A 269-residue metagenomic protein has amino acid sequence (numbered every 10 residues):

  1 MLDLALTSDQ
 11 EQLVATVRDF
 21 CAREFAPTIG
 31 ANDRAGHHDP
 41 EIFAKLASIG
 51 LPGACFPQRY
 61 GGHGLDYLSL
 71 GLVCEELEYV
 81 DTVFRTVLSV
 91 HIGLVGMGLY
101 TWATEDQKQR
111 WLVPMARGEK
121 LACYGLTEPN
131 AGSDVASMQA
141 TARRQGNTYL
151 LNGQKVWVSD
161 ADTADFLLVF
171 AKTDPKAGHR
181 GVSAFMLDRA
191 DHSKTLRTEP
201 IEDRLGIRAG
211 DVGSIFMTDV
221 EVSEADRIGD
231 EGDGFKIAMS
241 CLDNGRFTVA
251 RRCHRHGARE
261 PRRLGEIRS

Functional and structural regions predicted by a protein language model:
L2-L13, R197-S269: Glycine-rich beta->alpha junctions and the first turn(s) of the following alpha-helix
V14, H37-E41, G62-L70: A structural motif shared across PLP-dependent enzymes of the aminotransferase-like
S48-E119, S159-F166, G178: Internal helix-loop-helix
G50, C74-E78, A171, L187-K194 (+1 more regions): Short Ser/Thr-interspersed hydrophobic loop/turn segments at strand-loop and sheet-helix junctions that line or gate
M115, N130-S133, W157-D160, D174-K176 (+1 more regions): Short Gly/Pro-enriched turn/cap motifs at secondary-structure boundaries
G118-L126: A short, Trp-centered hydrophobic/proline-enriched beta-strand micro-motif
A140-R143: A structural signal for short hydrophobic beta-strand segments in well-ordered beta-sheet cores
T148, N152-R197: A short core secondary-structure module
